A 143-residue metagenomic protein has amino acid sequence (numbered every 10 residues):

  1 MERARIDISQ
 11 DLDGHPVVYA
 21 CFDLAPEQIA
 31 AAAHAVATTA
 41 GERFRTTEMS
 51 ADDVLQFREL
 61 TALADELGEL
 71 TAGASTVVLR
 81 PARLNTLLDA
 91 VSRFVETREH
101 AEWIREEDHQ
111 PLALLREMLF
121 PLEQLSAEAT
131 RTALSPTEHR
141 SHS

Functional and structural regions predicted by a protein language model:
M1-S143: Positively charged, low-complexity terminal tracts and the immediately adjacent first secondary-structure elements
